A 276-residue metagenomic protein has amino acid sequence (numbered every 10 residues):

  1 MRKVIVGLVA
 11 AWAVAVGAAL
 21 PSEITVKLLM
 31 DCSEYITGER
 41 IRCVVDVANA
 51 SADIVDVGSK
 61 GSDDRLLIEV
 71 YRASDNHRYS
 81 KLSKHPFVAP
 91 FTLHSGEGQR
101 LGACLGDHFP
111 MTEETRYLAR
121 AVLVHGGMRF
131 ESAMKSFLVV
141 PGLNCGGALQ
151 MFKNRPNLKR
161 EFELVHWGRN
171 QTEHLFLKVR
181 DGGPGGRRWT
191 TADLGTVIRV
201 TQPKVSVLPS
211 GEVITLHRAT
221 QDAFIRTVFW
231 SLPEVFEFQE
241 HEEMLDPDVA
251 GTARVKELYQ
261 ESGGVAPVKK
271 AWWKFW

Functional and structural regions predicted by a protein language model:
M1-V4: Positively charged n-region of N-terminal signal peptides that target proteins for export
V6-V16: Bacterial N-terminal signal peptides
L20-L28, E34-G106, R116-V122, L177 (+1 more regions): Contiguous segments within soluble domain cores/interaction surfaces
F109-M111: Residue-level recognition of secondary-structure-to-loop junctions
G127-E131: Short, exposed coil/turn segments at beta-strand boundaries within extracellular/luminal domains
M134-E161: Low-complexity, Pro/Ser/Thr- and charge-rich linker/hinge segments at domain boundaries
K153-V179, K204-R226, D246-K269: Short beta-strand elements that form the blades of beta-propeller/WD-repeat-like and other beta-sheet-rich scaffold
L175-V197, F224-E243, K269-W272: Surface-exposed loop/turn elements that mediate protein-protein interactions on large endomembrane-trafficking
